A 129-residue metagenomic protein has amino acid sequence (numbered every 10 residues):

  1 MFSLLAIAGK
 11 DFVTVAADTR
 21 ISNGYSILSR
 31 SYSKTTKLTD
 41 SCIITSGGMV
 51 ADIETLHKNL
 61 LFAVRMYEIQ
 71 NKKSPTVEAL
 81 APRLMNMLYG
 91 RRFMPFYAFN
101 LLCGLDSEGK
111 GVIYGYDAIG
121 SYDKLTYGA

Functional and structural regions predicted by a protein language model:
M1-F96, S121-A129: Conserved short S/T/G-enriched processing/targeting/catalytic segments and their helical context
P95-G128: A mid-sequence, solvent-exposed acidic-amphipathic segment
